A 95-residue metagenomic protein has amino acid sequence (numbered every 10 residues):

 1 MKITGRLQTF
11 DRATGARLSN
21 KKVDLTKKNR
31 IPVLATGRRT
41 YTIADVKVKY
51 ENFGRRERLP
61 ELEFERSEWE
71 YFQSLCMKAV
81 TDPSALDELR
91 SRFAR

Functional and structural regions predicted by a protein language model:
M1-I3, R58: Residues at beta-strand starts and edge strands
I3-F10: A short beta-strand micro-motif
D11, G15, T26-K27, T42 (+3 more regions): Intrinsically disordered, low-complexity coil/linker segments enriched for acidic/polar and small residues
G15-R17, K21: N-terminal acidic leader/helix
K28-S74: Acidic, low-complexity, intrinsically disordered interaction modules
K47, R66, E70-Q73, M77-V80 (+3 more regions): Residue-level detector of alpha-helical secondary structure
